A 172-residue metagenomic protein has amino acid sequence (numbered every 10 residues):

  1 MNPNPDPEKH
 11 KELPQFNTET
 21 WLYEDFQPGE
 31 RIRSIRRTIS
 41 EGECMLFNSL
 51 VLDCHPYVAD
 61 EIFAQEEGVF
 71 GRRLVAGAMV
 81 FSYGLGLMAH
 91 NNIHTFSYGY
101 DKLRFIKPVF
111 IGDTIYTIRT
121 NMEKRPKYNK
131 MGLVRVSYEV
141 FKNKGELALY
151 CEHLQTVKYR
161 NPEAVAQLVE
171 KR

Functional and structural regions predicted by a protein language model:
M1-Q27, V109-T114, I118-R172: HotDog/MaoC-like acyl-thioester-processing domains
N2-Y98, R160-R172: Hot-dog-fold acyl-thioester-processing enzymes
I93-Y98, K102, K107-I111: Mid-chain, well-packed structural core segment of small domains
